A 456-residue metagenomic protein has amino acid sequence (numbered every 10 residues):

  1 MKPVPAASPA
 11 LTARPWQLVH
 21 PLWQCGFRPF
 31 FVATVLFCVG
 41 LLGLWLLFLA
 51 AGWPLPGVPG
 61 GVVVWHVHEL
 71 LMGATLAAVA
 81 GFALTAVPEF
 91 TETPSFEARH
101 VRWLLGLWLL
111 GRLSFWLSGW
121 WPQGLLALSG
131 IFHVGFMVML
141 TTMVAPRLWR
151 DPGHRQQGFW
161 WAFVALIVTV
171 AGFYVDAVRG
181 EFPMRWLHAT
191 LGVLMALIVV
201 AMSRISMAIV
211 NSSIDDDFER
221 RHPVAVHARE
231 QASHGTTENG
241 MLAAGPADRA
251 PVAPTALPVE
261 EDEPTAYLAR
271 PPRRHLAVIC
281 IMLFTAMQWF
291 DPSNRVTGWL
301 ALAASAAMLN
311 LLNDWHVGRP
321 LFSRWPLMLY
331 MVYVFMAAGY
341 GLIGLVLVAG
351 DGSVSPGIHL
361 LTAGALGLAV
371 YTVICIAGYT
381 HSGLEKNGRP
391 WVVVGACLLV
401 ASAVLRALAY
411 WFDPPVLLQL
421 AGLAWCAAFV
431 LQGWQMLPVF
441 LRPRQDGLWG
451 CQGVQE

Functional and structural regions predicted by a protein language model:
M1-E230, H234, E238-L242, P254-E456: Hydrophobic alpha-helical transmembrane segments of multi-pass integral membrane proteins
P251: Conserved C-terminal portion of the radical SAM core fold that forms the substrate/S-adenosylmethionine-binding
